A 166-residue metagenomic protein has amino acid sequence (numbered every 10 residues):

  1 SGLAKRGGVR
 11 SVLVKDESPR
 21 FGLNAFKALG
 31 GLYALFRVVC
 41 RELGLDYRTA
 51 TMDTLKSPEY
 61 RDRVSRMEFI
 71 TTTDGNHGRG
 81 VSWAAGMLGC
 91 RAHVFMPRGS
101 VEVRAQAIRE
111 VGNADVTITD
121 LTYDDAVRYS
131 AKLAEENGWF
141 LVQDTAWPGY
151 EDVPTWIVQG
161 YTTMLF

Functional and structural regions predicted by a protein language model:
S1-F166: PLP-dependent amino-acid enzyme catalytic core
